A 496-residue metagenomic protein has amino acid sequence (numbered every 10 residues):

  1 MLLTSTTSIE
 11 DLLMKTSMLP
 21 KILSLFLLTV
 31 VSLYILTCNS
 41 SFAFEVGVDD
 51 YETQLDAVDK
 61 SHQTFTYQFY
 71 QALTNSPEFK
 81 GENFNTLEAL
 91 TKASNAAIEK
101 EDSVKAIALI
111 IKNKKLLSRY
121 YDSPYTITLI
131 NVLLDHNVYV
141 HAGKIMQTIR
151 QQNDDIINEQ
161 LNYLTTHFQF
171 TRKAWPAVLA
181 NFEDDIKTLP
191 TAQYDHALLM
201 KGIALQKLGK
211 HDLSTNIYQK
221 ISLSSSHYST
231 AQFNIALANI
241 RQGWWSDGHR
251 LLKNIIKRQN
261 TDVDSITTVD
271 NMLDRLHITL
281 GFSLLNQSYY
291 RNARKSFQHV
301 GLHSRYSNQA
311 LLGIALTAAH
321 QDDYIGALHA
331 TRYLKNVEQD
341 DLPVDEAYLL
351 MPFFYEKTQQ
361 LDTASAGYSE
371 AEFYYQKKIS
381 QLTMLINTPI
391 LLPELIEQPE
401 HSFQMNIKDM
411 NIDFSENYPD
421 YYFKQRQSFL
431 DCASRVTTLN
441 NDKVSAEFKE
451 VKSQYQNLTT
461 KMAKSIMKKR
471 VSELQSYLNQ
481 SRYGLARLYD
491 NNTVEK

Functional and structural regions predicted by a protein language model:
F44-I111, L117, L129, L133-H141 (+6 more regions): Extracytoplasmic/secretory-pathway proteins
Y51, E82-T91, L117-I127, N153-L164 (+5 more regions): Generic helix N-cap/helix-start motif at coil->alpha-helix transitions
S76-G81, I111-Y120, Q147-I156, E183-T191 (+5 more regions): Solenoid-like repeat scaffolds
R250-L395: A compositional/structural signature marking long, glycine- and acidic/polar-rich segments with frequent tryptophans
